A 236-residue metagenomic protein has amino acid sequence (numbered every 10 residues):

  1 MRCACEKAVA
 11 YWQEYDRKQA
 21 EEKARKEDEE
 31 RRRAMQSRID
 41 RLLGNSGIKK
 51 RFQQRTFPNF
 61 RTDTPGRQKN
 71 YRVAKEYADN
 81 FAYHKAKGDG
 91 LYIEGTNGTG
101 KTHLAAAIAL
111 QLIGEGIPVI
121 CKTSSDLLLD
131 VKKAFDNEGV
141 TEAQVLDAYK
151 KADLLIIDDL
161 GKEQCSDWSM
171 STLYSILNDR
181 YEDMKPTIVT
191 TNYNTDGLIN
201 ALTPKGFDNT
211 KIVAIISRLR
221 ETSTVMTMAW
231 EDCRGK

Functional and structural regions predicted by a protein language model:
M1-D63, K236: A short, basic N-terminal segment
P58-H84: N-terminal pre-Walker A segment at the start of P-loop NTPase domains
Y83-A105: Walker A/P-loop nucleotide-binding motif
G88-Y92, P118-V119, L154, P186-I188: Residue-level preference for the first positions of well-ordered beta-strands
A109-I120: Post-Walker A helix-loop "phosphate-sensing" segment adjacent to the P-loop in P-loop NTPases
C121-L129: A short hydrophobic beta-strand->loop->alpha-helix junction that borders the nucleotide-binding pocket of P-loop NTPases
K132-K185: Conserved nucleotide-sensing/catalytic segment adjacent to the nucleotide-binding pocket in NTP-handling enzymes
K162-K236: Replace "adjacent to P-loop NTPase cores in ATP/GTP-dependent enzymes" with "adjacent to NTP-binding cores
